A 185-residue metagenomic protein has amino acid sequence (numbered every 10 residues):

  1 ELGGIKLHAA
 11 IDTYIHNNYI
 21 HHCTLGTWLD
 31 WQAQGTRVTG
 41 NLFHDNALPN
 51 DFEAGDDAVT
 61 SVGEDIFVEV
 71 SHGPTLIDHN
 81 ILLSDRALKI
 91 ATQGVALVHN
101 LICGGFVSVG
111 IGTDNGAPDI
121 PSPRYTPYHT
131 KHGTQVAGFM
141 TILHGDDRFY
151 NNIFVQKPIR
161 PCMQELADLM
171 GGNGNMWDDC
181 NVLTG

Functional and structural regions predicted by a protein language model:
E1-G185: Glycine- and acidic/polar-rich repeat regions and solenoidal domains
